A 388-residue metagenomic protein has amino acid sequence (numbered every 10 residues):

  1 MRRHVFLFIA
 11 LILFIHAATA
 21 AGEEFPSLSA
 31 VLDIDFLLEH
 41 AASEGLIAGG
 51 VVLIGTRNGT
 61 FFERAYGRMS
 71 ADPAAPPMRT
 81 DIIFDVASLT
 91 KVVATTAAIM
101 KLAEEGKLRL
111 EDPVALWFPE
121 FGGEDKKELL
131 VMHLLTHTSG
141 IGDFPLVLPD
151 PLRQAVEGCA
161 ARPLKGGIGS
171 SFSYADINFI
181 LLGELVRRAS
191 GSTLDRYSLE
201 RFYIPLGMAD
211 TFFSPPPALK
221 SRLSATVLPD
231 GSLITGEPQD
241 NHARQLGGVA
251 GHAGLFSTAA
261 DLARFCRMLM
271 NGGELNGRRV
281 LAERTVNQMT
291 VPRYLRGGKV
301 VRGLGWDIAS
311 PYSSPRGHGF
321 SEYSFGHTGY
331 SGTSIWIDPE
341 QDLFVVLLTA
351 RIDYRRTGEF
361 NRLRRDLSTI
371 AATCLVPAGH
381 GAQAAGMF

Functional and structural regions predicted by a protein language model:
M1-F6: Bacterial N-terminal signal peptides that target proteins for export
L7-H16: Bacterial N-terminal signal peptides
A20-G22: Boundary at the C-terminal end of the N-terminal hydrophobic targeting segment
F25-F84, K107-R109, V156-E157, D240 (+2 more regions): Short, conserved catalytic-motif segment at the N-terminal edge
H40-V51, P73-H133, G166-I177, A250-A253: Short active-site loop at a secondary-structure junction that contains or immediately precedes the catalytic residue(s)
Y66-S70, E124-S324: Short, surface-exposed loop or secondary-structure junction motifs that flank catalytic or metal-binding residues
N271, L275, T285, T290-P292 (+4 more regions): Short, gly/Ser/Thr-rich active-site loops of penicillin-recognizing serine hydrolases
S324, S331-F344: Short, surface-exposed beta-strand/loop micro-motifs that present aromatic residues
